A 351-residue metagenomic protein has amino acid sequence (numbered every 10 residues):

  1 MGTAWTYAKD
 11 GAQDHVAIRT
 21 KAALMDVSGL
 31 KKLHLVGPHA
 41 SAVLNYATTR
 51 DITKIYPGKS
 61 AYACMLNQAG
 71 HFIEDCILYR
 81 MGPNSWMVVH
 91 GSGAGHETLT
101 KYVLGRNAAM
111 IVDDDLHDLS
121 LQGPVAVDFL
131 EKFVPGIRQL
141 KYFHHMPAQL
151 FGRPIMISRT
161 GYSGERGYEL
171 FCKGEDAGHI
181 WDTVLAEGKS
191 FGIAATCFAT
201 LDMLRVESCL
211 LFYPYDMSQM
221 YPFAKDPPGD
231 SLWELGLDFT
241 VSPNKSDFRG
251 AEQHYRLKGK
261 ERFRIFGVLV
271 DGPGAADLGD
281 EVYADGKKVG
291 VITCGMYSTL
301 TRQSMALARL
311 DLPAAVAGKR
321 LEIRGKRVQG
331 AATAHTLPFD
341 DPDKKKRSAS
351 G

Functional and structural regions predicted by a protein language model:
M1-A63, H71: Acidic, proline/glycine-enriched N-terminal capping motif
M1-K9, Y79-G351: Conserved, structured C-terminal
L24, K54-Y56, M65-H71, C76-G82 (+2 more regions): Short, charge-rich binding segments
K32-V36, N67, I77, M87-G91: Short secondary-structure transition/capping motifs
P38-E74, V125-R153: Internal amphipathic helical hairpin motif
